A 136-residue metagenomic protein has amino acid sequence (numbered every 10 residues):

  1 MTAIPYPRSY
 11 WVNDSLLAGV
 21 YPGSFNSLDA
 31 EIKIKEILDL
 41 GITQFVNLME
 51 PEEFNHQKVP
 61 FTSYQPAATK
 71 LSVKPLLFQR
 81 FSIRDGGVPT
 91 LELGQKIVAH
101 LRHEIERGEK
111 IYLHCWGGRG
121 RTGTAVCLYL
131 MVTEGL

Functional and structural regions predicted by a protein language model:
P5-P7, W11-I111, M131-L136: Cysteine-based protein phosphatase catalytic domain of the PTP/DSP
G108-L128: A phosphate-binding catalytic loop at a beta-strand-loop-alpha-helix junction that coordinates phosphoryl groups
